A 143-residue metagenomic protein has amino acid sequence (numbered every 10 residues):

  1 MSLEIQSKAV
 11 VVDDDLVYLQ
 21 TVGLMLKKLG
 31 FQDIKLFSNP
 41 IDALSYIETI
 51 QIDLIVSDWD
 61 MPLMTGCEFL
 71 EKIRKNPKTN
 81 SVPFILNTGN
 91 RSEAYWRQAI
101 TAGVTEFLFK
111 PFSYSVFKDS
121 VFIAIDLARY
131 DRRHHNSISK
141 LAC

Functional and structural regions predicted by a protein language model:
L16-K35: Two-component/phosphorelay signaling modules centered on CheY-like receiver
G23, E68, R91-E106: Alpha4 helix (beta4-alpha4-beta5 surface) of REC/receiver domains from two-component response regulators
L36-L54: Acidic, metal-coordinating helix/loop segments flanking the phosphotransfer/catalytic sites of two-component signaling
S38-N39, T65-E71: Acidic catalytic/metal-coordinating carboxylates
M61: Receiver (REC) domain active-site loop signature in two-component systems and cognate sites in sensor histidine kinases
A94, F112-V121: C-terminal output helix
D126-C143: CheY-like receiver
